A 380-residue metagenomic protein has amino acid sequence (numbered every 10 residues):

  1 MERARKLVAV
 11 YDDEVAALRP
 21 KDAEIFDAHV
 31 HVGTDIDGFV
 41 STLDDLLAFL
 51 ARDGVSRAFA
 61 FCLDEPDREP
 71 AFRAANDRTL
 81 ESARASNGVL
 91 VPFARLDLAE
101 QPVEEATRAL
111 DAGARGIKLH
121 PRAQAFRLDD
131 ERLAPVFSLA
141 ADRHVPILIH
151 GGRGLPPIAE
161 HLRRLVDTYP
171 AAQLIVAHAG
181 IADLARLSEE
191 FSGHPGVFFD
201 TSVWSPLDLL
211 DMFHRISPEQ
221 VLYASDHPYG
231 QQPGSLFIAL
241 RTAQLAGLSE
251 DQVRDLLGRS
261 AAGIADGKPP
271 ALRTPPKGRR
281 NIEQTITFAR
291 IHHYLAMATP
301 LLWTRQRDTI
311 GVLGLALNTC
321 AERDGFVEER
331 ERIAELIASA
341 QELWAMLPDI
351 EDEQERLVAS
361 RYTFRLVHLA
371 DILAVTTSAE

Functional and structural regions predicted by a protein language model:
M1-E24, A28, L47-A48, S56-R57 (+1 more regions): Mid-to-C-terminal alpha-helical segments outside catalytic/metal-binding sites
R3-A4, V8, G116, D130-L222 (+3 more regions): Catalytic pocket-lining loop regions of alpha/beta-barrel enzymes, especially the amidohydrolase/enolase/GH5 lineages
I25-D35, L148-G152, A179: Histidine-centered catalytic micro-motifs
A28-H31, D37-F39, D44-R68, V89-D97 (+2 more regions): Divalent metal-dependent hydrolysis catalytic cores, especially in the metallo-beta-lactamase
H29, L50, T79, A83 (+8 more regions): Conserved, mostly hydrophobic/aromatic
T34-S41, P66-F72, L96-V103, Q124-D129 (+3 more regions): Acidic-and-aromatic substrate-binding clefts and catalytic sites of carbohydrate-active enzymes
R57, P70-P146, M212, E353 (+1 more regions): Active-site gating/metal-coordination segments in enzymes
D130-V136, L155, H194, D211-I264: Ligand-binding grooves and catalytic loops that recognize ribose/phosphate and carbohydrate rings, and esterified lipid
